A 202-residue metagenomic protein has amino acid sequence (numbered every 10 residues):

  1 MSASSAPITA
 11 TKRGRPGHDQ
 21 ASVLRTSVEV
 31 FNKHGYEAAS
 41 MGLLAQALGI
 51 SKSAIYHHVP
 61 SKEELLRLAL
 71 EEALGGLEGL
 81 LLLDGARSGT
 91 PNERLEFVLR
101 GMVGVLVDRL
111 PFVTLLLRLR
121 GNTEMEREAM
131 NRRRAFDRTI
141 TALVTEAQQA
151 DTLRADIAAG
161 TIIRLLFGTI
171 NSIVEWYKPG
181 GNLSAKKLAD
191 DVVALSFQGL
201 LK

Functional and structural regions predicted by a protein language model:
M1-H34, A38-I50, E63-R67: Basic, helix-initiating cap at the start of DNA-binding domains
S4, A155-E175, K187-G199: Hydrophobic alpha-helical segments that form the core of small-molecule binding pockets and/or dimer interfaces
R67-A73: Alpha-helical DNA-contacting segments of helix-turn-helix folds
L68, L82-D108, A159, I163-L166: Hydrophobic alpha-helical connector segments
A86-G89, R134-I162, Y177, L200-K202: Hydrophobic alpha-helical bundle segments that form small-molecule/ligand-binding pockets
N92-F97, E128-R132, Q149-L165, L183-D190: All-alpha amphipathic helical-bundle segments outside canonical DNA-binding/catalytic cores that form hydrophobic
F97, V103-A142, Q149: Short secondary-structure transition hinges
V105-D108, L115, A142, E146 (+2 more regions): Amphipathic C-terminal alpha-helical segment
